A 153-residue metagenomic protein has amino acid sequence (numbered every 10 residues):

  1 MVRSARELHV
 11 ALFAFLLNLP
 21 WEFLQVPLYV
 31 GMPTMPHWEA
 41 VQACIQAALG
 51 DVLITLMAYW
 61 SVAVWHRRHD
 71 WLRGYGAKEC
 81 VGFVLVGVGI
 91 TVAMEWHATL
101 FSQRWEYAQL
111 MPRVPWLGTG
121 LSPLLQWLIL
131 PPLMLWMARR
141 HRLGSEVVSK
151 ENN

Functional and structural regions predicted by a protein language model:
M1-N153: Aromatic-rich, lipid-facing transmembrane alpha helices and their immediate juxtamembrane interface loops in integral
